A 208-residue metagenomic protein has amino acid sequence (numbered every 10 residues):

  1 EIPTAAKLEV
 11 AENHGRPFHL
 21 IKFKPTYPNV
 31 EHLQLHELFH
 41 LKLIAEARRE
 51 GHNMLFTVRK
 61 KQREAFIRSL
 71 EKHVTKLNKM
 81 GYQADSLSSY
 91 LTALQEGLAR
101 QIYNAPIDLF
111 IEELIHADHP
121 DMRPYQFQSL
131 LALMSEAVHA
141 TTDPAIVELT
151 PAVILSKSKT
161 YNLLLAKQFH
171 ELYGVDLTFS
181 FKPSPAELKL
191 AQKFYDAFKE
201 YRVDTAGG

Functional and structural regions predicted by a protein language model:
E1-H14, T26-Y27: Auxiliary, metal-adjacent structural segments of Zn-dependent hydrolase domains
N13-L20, S86-E96: Short linear interaction motifs
H19-Q34: Short pre-active-site segment immediately N-terminal to the catalytic Zn-binding motif
P28, L43-L94: Post-HEXXH active-site segment of zinc metalloproteases
L33, E37-A45: Catalytic glutamate of the conserved HExxH
L43, L98-I111, I115: Solvent-exposed aromatic/hydrophobic patches embedded in short alpha-helical segments
F110-G208: Pan-zinc metallopeptidase signature
